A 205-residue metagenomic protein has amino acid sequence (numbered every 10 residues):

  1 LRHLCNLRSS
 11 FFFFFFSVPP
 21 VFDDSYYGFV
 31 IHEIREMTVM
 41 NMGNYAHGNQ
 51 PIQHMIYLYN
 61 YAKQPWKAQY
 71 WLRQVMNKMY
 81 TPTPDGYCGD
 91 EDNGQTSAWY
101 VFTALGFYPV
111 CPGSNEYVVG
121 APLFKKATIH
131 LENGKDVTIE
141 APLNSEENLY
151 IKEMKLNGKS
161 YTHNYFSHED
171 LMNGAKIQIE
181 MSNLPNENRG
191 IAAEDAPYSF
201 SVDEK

Functional and structural regions predicted by a protein language model:
L1, R8-T138, L143, E169: Active-site core of glycosidic bond-cleaving carbohydrate-active enzymes
W66, T81, C111-S114, V118-K205: Beta-rich accessory regions
